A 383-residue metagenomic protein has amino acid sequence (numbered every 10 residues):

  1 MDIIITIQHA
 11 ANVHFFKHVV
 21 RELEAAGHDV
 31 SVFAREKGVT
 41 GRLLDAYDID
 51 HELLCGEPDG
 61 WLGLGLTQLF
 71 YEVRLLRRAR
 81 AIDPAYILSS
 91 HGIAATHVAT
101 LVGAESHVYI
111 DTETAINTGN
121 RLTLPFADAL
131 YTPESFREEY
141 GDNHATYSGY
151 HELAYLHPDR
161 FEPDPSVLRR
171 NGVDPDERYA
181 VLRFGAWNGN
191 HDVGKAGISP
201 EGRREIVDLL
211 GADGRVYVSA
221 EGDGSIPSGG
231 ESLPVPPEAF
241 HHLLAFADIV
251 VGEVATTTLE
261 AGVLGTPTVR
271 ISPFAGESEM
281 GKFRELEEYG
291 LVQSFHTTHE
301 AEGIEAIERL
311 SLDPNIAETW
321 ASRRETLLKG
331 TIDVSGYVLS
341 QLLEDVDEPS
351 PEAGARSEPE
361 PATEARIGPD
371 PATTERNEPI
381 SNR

Functional and structural regions predicted by a protein language model:
E24-T67: Conserved nucleotide-sugar phosphate-binding/catalytic loop shared by glycosyltransferases and other
K37, Y47-H51, C55-P58, L182 (+1 more regions): Catalytic donor nucleotide-activated moiety binding site of glycosyltransferases and closely related
F70-L75, G222-T257: Donor nucleotide-activated moiety binding/catalytic core segment of transferases that use nucleotide-activated donors
I87-H97, L243-K282: A donor-sugar binding/catalytic signature common to diverse glycosyltransferases and related nucleotide-sugar
H107-Y109, I116-Y131, L243-L244: A conserved, positively charged/aromatic
A127-I198: A nucleotide-sugar donor-handling region in carbohydrate enzymes
V263-R309, D313: Catalytic binding pocket for nucleotide-activated donors in carbohydrate/polymer assembly enzymes
N315-R383: C-terminal amphipathic helix plus adjacent low-complexity, charged tail appended to glycosyltransferase catalytic
